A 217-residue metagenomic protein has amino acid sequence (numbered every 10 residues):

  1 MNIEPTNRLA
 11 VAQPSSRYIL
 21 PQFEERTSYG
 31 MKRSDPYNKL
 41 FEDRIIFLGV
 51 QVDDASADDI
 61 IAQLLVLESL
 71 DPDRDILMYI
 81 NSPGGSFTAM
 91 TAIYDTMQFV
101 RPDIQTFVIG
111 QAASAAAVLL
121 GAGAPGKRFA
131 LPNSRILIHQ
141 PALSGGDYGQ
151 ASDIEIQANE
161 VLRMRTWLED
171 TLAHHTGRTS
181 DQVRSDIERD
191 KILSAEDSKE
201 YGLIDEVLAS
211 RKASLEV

Functional and structural regions predicted by a protein language model:
M1-V217: Terminal-region recognition feature
